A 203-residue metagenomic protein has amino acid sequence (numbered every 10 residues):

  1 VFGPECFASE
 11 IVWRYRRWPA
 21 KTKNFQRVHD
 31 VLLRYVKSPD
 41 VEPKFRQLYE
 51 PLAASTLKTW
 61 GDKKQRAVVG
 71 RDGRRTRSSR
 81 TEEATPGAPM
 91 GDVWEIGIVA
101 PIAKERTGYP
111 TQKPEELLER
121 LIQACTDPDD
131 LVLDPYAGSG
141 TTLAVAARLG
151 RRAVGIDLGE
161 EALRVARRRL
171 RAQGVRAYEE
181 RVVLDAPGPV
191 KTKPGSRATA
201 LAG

Functional and structural regions predicted by a protein language model:
V1-Q173: Core catalytic lobe of class I
D157-T199: Cysteine-dependent PTP/DSP-like catalytic domain, specifically the C-terminal lobe
